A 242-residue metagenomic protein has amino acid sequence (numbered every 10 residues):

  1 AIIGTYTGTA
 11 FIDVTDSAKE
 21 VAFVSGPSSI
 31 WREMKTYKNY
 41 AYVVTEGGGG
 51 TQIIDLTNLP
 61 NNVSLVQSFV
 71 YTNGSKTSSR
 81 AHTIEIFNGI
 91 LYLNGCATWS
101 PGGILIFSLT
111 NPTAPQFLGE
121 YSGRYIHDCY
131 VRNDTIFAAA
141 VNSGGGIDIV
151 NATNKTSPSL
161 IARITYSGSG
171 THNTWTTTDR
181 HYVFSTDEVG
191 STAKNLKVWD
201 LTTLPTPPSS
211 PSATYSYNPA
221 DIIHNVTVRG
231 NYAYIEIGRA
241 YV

Functional and structural regions predicted by a protein language model:
A1-V242: Feature marking well-ordered beta-strand scaffolds used for ligand recognition
